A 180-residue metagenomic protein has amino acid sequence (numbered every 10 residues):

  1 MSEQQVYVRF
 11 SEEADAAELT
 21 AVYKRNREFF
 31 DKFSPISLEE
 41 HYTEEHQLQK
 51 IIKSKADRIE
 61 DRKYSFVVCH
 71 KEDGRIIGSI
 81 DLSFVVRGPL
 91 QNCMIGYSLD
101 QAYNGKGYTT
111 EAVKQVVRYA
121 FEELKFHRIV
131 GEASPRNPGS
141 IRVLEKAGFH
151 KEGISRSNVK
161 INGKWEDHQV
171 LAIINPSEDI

Functional and structural regions predicted by a protein language model:
M1-E18, Y23-K32, S65, C69-I180: Acyl-donor (CoA/ACP) binding surface of acyl/acetyltransferases
F29, S37, I59-E60, W165: Bulky hydrophobic/aromatic packing residues
D31-I52: Conserved GNAT-fold acetyl-CoA-binding loop/helix
E39-E40, I52-V67: A short helix-loop-beta-strand connector motif used in the catalytic cores of GNAT acetyltransferases and, in some
